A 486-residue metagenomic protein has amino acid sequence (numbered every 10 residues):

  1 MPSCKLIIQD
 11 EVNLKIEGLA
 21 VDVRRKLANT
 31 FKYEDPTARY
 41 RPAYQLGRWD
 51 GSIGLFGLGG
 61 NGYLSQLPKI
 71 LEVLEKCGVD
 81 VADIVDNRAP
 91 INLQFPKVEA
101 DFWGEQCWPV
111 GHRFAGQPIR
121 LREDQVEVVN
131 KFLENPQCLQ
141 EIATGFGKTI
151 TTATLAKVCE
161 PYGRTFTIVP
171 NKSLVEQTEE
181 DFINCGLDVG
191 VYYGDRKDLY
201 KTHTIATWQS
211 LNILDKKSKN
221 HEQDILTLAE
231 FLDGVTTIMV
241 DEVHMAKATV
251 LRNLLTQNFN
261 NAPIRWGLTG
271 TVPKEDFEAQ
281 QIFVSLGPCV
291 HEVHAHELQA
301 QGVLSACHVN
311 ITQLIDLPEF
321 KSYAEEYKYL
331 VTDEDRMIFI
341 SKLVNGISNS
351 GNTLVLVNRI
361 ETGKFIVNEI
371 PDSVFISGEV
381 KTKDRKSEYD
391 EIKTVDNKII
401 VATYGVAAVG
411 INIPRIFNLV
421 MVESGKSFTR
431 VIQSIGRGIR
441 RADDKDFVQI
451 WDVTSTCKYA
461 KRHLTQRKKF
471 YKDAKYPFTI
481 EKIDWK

Functional and structural regions predicted by a protein language model:
R48-L55, D86-E141: Conserved pre-motif I regulatory segment
I70, T236-T237, E242-H308, Y471: Post-DEXD/H (motif II) to motif III coupling segment of the RecA-like Helicase ATP-binding lobe
E134-C159: Walker A/P-loop
L155-A156, P318-N358, K364-N368: Conserved interdomain hinge at the start of the Helicase C-terminal
E176, D188-Y200, K216, L354 (+2 more regions): Conserved helicase ATPase core of P-loop NTP-dependent helicases/translocases
A206-L254, T403-G405, G410: Conserved RecA-like ASCE ATPase "motif II neighborhood" in helicase/translocase motors
V284-N310, I315-P318, T429-I435, I439-K486: A conserved SF2-helicase RecA2
G378-A474: Conserved RecA-like P-loop NTPase helicase motor core
